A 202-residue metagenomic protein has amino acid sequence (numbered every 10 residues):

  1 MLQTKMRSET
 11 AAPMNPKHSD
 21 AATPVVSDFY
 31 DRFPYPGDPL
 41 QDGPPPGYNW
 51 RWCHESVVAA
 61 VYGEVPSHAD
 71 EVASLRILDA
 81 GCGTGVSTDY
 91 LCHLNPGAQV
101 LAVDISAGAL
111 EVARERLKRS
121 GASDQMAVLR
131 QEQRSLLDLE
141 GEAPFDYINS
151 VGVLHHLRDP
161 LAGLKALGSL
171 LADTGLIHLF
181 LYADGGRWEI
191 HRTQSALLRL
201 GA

Functional and structural regions predicted by a protein language model:
L2-G47: N-terminal, positively charged/glycine-rich alpha-helical extensions of SAM-dependent methyltransferases
D42-S74, Y90: Conserved alpha-helix/loop element of class I SAM-dependent methyltransferases that forms part of the SAM/SAH-binding
V72-G83: Conserved class I S-adenosyl-L-methionine
L78, T88-L136: Class I SAM-dependent methyltransferase SAM/SAH-binding core
L137-I148: A short acidic, Gly/Pro-enriched loop at the edge of an enzyme's catalytic core that lines a small-molecule cofactor
D146-D159: A short SAM/SAH-binding and catalytic strip from SAM-dependent methyltransferases
L161-D173: A short glycine-rich, Lys/Arg-flanked "PGG" loop and its adjoining helix->strand segment in the class I
L176-A202: Conserved class I S-adenosyl-L-methionine
